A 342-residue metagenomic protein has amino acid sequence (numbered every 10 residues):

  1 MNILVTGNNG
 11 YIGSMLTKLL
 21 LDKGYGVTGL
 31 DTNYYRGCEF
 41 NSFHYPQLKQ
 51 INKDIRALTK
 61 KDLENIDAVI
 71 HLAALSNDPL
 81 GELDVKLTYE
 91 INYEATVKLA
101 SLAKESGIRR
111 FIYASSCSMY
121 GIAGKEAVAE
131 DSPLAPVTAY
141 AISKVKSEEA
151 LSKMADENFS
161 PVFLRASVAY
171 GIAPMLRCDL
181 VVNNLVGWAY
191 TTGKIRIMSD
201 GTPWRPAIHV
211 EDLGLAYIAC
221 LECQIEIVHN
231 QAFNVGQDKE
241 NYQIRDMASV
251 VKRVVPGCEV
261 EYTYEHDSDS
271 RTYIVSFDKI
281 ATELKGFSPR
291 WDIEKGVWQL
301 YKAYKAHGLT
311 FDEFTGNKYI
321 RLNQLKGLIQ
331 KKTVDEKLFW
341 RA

Functional and structural regions predicted by a protein language model:
M1-A68: N-terminal Rossmann/SDR dinucleotide-binding element
I55-I91: NAD(P)H-binding glycine-rich loop region in Rossmannoid oxidoreductase-like domains and their noncatalytic homologs
A74, D84, Y89-T96, I112-S115 (+1 more regions): Short alpha-helix in the Rossmann-fold core of NAD(P)-dependent oxidoreductases
Y89, E126, S132, V137-V145 (+3 more regions): Short-chain dehydrogenase/reductase
V97-A139: Conserved Rossmann-fold NAD(P)-dependent oxidoreductase catalytic core, especially the SDR/UDP-sugar
S115-S116, E148-A173, N183: Conserved beta-loop-beta element that borders a ligand/cofactor-binding pocket
I122, A135-V162, Y190-T191: Active-site Tyr-X1-5-Lys
G193, M198-A342: C-terminal substrate-binding subdomain of Rossmann-fold SDR/epimerase-dehydratase oxidoreductases
